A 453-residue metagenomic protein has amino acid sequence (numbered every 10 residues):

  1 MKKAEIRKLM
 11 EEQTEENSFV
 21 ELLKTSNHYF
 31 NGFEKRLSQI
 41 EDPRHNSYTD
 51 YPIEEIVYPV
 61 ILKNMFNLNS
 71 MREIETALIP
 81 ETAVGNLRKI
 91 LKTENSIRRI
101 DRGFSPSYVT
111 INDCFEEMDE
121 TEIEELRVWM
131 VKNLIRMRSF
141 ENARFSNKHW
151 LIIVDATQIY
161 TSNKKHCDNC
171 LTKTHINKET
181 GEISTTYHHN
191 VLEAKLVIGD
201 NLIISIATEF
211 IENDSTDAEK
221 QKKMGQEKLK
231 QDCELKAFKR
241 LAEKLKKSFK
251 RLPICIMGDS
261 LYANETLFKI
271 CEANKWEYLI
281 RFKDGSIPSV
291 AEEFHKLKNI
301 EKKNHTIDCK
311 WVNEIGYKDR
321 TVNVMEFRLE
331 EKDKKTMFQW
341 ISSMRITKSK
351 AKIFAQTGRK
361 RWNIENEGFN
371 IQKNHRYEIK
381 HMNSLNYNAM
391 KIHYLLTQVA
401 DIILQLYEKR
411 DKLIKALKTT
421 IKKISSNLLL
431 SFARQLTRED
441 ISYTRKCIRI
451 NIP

Functional and structural regions predicted by a protein language model:
K2, V20-I100: Gly/serine-rich nucleotide phosphate-binding loop at the start of the catalytic core of nucleotide/ADP-ribose-handling
I40, H305-E314, K373-N383, Y387 (+2 more regions): A short, flexible helix-boundary coil/loop motif
P59, I74-E75, S107, K148-S162 (+7 more regions): Short, conserved catalytic/metal-binding motifs centered on acidic residues
T110-N201, A207, E212: Active-site-proximal, Lys/Arg-enriched surface segment that forms a nucleic-acid-binding/basic interface patch
N177-L252: Electropositive, glycine- and tryptophan-enriched low-complexity nucleic-acid-binding patches
G225-S289: Domain-level cores of phosphate- or acyl-group-handling catalytic modules
L279-I364: An anionic, glycine-rich sequence signature occurring as long contiguous blocks
F338-Q398: A C-terminal functional module that forms or caps the active site or interfaces directly with catalytic machinery
